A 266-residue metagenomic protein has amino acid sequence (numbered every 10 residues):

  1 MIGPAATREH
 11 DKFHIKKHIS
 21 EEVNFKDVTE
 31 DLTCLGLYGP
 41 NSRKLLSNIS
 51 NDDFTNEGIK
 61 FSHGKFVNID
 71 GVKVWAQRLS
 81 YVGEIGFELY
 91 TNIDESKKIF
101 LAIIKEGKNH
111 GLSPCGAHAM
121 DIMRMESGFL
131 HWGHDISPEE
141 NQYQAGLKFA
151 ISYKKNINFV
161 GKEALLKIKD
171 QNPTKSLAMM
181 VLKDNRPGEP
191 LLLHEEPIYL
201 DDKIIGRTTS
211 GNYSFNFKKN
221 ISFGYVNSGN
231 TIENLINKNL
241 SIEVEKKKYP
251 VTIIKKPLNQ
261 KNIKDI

Functional and structural regions predicted by a protein language model:
I2-I266: Conserved, structured C-terminal
